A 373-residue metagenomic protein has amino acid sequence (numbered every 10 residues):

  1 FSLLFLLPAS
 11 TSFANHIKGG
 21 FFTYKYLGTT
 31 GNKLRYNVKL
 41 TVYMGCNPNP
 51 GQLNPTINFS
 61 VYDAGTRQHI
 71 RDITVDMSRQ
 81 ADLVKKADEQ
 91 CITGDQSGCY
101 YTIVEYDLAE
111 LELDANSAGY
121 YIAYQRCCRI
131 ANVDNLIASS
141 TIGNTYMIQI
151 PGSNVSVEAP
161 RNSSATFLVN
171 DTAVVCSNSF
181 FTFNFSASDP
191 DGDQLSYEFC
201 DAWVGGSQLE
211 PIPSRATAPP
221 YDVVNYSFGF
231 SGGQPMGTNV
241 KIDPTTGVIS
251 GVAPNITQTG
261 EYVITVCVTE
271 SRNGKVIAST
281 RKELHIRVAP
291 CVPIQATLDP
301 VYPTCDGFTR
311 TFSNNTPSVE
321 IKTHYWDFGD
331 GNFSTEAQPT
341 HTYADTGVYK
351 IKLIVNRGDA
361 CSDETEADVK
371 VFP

Functional and structural regions predicted by a protein language model:
F1-P8: Bacterial N-terminal signal peptides
S10-A14: Sec/Tat signal peptide C-region and signal peptidase I cleavage site
N15-P373: Extracellular/lumenal mature domains of secreted and surface-exposed proteins
